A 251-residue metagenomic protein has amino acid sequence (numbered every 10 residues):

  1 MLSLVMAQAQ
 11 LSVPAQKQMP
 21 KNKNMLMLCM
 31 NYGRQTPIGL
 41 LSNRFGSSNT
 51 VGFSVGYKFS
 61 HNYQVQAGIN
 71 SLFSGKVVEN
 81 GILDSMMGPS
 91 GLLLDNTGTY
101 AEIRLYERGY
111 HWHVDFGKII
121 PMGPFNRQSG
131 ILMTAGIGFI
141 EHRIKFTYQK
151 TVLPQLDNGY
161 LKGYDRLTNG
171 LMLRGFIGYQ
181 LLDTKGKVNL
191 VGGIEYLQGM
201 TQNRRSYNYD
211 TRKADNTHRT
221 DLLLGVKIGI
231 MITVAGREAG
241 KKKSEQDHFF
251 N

Functional and structural regions predicted by a protein language model:
L2-Q10: Hydrophobic h-region of N-terminal signal peptides that target proteins for export in Gram-negative bacteria
A9-S60, Q64-Q66, G229-A235, H248-N251: Short glycine/proline- and aromatic-enriched beta-strand/turn motifs that initiate or cap beta-hairpins
N24, S47-V51, Y106-W112, S129 (+3 more regions): Residues that define the transmembrane beta-barrel architecture of outer-membrane proteins
M30-R34, F53-Y57, I69, W112-K118 (+4 more regions): Residues on the lipid-exposed face of transmembrane beta-strands in outer-membrane beta-barrel proteins
Q35-P37, L72-K76, I119-P121, G138-I144 (+3 more regions): Structural signature of outer-membrane beta-barrel domains
G39-R44, G75-G109, H142-G170, T201-G225: Extracellular/periplasm-exposed beta-strand and loop segments of Gram-negative cell-envelope proteins, dominated by
K58-N62, L72, P121-G123, L182-K185 (+1 more regions): Outer-membrane beta-barrel channels and translocator barrels
G175, L181-N251: Predominantly the C-terminal beta-signal and adjacent terminal strand-loop region of outer-membrane beta-barrel
